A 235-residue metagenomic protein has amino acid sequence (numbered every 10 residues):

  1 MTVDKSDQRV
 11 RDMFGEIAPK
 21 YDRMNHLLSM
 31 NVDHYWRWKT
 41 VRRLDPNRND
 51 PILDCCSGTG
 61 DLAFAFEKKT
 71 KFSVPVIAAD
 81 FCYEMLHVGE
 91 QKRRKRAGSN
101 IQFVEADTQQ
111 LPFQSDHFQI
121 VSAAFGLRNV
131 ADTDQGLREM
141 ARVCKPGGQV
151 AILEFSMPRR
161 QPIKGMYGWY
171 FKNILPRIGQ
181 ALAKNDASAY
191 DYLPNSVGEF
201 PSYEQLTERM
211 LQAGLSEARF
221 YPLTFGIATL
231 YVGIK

Functional and structural regions predicted by a protein language model:
M1-D22, F171, L182-A183: N-terminal, positively charged/glycine-rich alpha-helical extensions of SAM-dependent methyltransferases
Q8, M157-R209, R219: C-terminal alpha-helical "lid/dimerization" subdomain adjacent to the S-adenosyl-L-methionine
Y21, V121-S122: Hydrophobic beta-strand segment of the Class I
M30-D50, A65: Conserved alpha-helix/loop element of class I SAM-dependent methyltransferases that forms part of the SAM/SAH-binding
P51-Q110: Class I SAM-dependent methyltransferase SAM/SAH-binding core
Q109-I120: A short acidic, Gly/Pro-enriched loop at the edge of an enzyme's catalytic core that lines a small-molecule cofactor
D134-Q149: A short glycine-rich, Lys/Arg-flanked "PGG" loop and its adjoining helix->strand segment in the class I
G214-K235: Core SAM-dependent methyltransferase catalytic element
